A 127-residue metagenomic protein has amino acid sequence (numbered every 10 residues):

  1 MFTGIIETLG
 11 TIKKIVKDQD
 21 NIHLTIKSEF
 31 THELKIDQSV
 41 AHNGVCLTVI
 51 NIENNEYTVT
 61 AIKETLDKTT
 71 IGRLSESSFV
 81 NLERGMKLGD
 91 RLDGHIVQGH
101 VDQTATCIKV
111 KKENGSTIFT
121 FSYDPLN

Functional and structural regions predicted by a protein language model:
M1-N127: Conserved loop->alpha-helix
